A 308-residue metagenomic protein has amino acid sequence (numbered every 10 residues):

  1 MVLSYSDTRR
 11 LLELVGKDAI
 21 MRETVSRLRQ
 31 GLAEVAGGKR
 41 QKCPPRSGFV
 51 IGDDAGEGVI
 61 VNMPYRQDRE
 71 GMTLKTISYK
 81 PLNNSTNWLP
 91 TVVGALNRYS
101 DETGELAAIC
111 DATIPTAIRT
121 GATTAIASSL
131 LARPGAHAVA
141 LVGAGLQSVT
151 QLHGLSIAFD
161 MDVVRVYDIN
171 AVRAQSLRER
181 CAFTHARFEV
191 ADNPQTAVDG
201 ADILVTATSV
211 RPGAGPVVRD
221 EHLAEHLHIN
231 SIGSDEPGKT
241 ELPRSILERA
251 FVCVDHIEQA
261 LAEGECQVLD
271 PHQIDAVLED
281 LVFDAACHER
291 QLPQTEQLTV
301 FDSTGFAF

Functional and structural regions predicted by a protein language model:
M1-T116, A125, G135, F308: N-terminal ligand-binding/catalytic initiation module
R9-G16, E236-F308: Adenosine-phosphate binding glycine-rich loop
L131-A138, D160, A224-E225: Short helix-loop-beta connector
G143-G145: Glycine-rich Rossmann-fold phosphate-binding loop(s) that bind the pyrophosphate of adenine dinucleotide cofactors
A158-C181: NAD(P)-binding Rossmann-fold cofactor-contacting core
A186-A201, V218: Short acidic low-complexity segments
T208-V210, G233-S234: Short glycine-/small-residue-rich Rossmann-like dinucleotide-binding loops
P212-L227: Rossmann-fold NAD(P) dinucleotide-binding segment
